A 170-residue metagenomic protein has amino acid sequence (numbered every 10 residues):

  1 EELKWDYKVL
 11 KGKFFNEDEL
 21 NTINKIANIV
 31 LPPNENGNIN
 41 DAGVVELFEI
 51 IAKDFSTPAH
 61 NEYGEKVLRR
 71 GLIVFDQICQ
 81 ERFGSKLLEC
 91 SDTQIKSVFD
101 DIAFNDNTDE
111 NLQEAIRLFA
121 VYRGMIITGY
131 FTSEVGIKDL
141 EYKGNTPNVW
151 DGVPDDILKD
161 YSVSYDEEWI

Functional and structural regions predicted by a protein language model:
E1-K25: C-terminal segment of N-terminal export signals and the immediately downstream linker at the start of the mature
Y7-V9, K25, N36-I170: Mature-region segments of soluble proteins
P32-N34: Short amphipathic, basic-aromatic surface patches that mediate peripheral association with negatively charged
